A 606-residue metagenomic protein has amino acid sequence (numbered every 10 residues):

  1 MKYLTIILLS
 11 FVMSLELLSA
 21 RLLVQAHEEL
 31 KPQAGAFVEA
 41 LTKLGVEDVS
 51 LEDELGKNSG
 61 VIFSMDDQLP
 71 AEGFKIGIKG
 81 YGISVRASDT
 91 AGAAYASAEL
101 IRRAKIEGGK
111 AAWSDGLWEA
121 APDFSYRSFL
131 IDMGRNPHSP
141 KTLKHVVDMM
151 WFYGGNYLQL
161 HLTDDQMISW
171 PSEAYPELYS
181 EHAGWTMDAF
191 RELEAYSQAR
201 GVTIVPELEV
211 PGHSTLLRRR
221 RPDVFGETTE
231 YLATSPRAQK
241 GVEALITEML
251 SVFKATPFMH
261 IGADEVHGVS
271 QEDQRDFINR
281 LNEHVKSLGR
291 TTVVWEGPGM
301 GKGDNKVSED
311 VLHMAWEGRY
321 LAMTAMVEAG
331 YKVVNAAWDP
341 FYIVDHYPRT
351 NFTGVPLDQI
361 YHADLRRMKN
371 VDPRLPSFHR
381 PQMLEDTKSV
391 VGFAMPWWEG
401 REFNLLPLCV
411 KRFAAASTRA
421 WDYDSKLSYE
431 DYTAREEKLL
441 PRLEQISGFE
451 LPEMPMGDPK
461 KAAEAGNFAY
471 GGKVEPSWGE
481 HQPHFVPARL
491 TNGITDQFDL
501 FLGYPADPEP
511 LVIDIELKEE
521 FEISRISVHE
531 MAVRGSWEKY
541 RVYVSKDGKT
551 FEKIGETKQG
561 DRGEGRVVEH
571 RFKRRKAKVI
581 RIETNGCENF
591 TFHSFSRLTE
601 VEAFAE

Functional and structural regions predicted by a protein language model:
M1-L4, I204: Positively charged n-region of N-terminal signal peptides that target proteins for export
T5-E16: Bacterial N-terminal signal peptides
L17-F124, A416, A420-S447, L451 (+1 more regions): Contiguous, structured surface segment used for ligand recognition
P70-F258, R280, H284, A394-W398: Feature activates predominantly on carbohydrate-active enzymes
T228-D310, W316-T324: Active-site neighborhood of glycoside hydrolase catalytic domains
N305-V311, G318-A463: Flexible, acidic glycine-rich loops studded with aromatic residues
A462-I494: Predominantly extracellular/luminal regions of secreted and cell-surface proteins, especially disulfide-bonded
T495-G555, R562-E606: Aromatic, loop-rich ligand-recognition surfaces of beta-strand-rich domains
